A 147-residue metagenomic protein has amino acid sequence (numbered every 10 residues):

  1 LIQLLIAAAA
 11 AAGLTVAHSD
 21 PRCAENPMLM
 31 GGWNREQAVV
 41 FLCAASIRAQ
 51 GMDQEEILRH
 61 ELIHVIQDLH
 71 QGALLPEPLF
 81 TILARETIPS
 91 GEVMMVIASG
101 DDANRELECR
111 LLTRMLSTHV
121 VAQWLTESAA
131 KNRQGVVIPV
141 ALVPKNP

Functional and structural regions predicted by a protein language model:
L1-G13, A38-G51, L62: Long, contiguous secondary-structure blocks with strong helical propensity
L1-L5, A11-H18, R22-M30, L75-P147: Metalloprotease/metallohydrolase-associated module, dominated by Zn2+-dependent proteases
I6, E55, R59, I63 (+1 more regions): Non-transmembrane alpha-helical segments in soluble domains of secreted/periplasmic/extracellular proteins
P21-E55, D68-L69: Active-site scaffold of zinc-dependent metalloenzymes
R48-I57, S99-L107: Soluble non-cytosolic domains of exported or imported proteins
L62-L79: Catalytic Zn2+-binding segment of zinc metalloproteases
